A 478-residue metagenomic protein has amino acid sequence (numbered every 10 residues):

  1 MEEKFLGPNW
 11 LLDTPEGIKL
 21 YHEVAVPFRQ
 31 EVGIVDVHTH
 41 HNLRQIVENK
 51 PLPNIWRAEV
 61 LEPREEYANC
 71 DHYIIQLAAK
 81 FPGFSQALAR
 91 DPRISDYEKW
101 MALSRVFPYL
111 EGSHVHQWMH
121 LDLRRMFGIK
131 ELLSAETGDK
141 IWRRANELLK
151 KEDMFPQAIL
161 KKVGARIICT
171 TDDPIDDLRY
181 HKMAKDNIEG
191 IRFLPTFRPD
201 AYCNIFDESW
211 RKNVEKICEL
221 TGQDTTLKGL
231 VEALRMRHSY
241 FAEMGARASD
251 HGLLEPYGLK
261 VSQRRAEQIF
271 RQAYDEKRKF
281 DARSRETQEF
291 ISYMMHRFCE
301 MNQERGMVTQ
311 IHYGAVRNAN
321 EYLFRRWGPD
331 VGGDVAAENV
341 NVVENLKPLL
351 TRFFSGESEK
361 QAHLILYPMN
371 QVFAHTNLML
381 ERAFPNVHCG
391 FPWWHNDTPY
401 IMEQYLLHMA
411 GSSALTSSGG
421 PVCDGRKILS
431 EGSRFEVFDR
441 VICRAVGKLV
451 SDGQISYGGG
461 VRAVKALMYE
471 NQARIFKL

Functional and structural regions predicted by a protein language model:
E2-R305, S358-A362, L366-Q371, L378-L478: Metal-cofactor-binding active-site regions of metalloenzymes
V308: Residue-level detector of anion-binding/catalytic polar loops
N318-P392: Active-site-proximal binding-pocket segments
